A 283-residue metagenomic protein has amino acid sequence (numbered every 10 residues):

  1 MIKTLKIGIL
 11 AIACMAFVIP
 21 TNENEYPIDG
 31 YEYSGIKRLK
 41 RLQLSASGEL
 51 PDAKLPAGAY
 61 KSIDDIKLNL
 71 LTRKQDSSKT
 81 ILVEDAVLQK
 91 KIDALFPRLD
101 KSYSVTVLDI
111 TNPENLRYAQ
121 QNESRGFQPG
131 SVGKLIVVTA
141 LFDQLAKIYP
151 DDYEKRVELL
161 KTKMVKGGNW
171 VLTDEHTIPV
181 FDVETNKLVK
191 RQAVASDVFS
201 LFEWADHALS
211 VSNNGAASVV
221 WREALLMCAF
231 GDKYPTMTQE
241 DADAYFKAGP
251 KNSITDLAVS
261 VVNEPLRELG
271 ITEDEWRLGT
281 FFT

Functional and structural regions predicted by a protein language model:
K3-L10: Sec-dependent signal peptide recognition, specifically the positively charged N-region followed immediately by
A13-E25: Bacterial Sec-dependent signal peptides at the C-terminal "C-region" and cleavage site
I28-Y33, K37-K74, V83-N122: A short, well-structured edge-of-sheet supersecondary motif
L71-L95, Y153-T283: Active-site-adjacent helix/loop patches that line small-molecule binding or acyl-intermediate pockets
D100-S102, N122-S124, Q128-G133, E158-T162: Extracytoplasmic
S104-L108, I136, M164-K166: Soluble periplasmic/extracytoplasmic beta-strand elements of cell-envelope proteins
Y118-F127, K190-A193: Short helix/strand-bridging catalytic loops that position acidic/His residues to coordinate divalent metals and engage
Q128-R156, V165: Active-site SXXK
